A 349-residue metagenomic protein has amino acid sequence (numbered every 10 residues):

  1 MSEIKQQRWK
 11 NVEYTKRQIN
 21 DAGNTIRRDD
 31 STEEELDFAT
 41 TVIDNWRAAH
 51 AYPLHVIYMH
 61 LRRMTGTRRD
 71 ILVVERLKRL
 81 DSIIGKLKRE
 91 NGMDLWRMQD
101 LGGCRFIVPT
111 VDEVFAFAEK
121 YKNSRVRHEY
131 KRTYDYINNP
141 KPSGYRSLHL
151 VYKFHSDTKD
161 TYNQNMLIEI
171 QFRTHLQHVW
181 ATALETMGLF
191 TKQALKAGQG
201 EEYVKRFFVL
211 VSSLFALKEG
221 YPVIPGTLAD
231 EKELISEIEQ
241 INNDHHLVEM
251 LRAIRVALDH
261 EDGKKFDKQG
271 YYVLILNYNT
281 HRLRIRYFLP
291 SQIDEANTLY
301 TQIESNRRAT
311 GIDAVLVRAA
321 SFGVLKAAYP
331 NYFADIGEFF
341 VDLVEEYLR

Functional and structural regions predicted by a protein language model:
M1-A39, Y162-Y272: An acidic, glycine-/histidine-flanked metal-binding catalytic module
S2-K86: Intrinsically disordered, low-complexity polar/charged tails and linkers
K88-Q99, L274-I275, Q302-N306: Short, flexible, solvent-exposed loop/turn segments with mixed acidic/basic and small polar residues
P109-E113: Helix N-cap motif at beta-to-alpha junctions
Y121, R127-K159: Short Gly/Thr-rich strand-loop-strand
R282-S291, V315-V317: A short, exposed loop/beta-hairpin motif centered on an aromatic-Gly-Thr core
Q292-R307: A short, charged, amphipathic alpha-helix used as a generic interaction element across diverse proteins
A309-L348: Short, mixed-charge low-complexity intrinsically disordered segments
